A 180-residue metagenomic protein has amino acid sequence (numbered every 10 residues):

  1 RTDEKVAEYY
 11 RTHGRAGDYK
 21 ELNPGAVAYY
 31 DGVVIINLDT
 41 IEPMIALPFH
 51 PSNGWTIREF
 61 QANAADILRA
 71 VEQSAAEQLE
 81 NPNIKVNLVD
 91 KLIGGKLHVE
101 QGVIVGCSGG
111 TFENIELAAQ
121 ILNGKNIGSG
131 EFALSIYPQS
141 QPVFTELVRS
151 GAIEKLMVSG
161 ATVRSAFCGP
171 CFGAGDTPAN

Functional and structural regions predicted by a protein language model:
R1-N180: Fe-S-dependent hydro-lyases/dehydratases of central metabolism
